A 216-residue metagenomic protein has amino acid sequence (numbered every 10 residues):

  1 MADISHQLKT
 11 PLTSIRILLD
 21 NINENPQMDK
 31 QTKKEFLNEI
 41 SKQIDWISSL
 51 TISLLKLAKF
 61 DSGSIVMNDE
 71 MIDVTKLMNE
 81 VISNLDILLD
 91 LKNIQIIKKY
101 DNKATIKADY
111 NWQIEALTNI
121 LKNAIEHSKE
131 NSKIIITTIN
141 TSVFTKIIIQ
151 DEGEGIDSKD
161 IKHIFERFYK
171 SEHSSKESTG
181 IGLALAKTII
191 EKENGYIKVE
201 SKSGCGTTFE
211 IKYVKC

Functional and structural regions predicted by a protein language model:
S62-M67, T105-D109: Conserved micro-motifs of the catalytic ATP-binding
N68-M71, D90, Q95-T105: Conserved catalytic submotifs in the C-terminal HATPase_c
A124-I125: Short helix-loop "hinge" at the ATP-lid/N-box region of the Bergerat-fold HATPase_c
N131-V143: Short beta-strand/loop element within the Bergerat-fold HATPase_c
D151: Acidic ATP/Mg2+-coordinating residue in the GHKL
I156-F168: Short conserved segment of the HATPase_c
G195-V199: Conserved glycine-rich
